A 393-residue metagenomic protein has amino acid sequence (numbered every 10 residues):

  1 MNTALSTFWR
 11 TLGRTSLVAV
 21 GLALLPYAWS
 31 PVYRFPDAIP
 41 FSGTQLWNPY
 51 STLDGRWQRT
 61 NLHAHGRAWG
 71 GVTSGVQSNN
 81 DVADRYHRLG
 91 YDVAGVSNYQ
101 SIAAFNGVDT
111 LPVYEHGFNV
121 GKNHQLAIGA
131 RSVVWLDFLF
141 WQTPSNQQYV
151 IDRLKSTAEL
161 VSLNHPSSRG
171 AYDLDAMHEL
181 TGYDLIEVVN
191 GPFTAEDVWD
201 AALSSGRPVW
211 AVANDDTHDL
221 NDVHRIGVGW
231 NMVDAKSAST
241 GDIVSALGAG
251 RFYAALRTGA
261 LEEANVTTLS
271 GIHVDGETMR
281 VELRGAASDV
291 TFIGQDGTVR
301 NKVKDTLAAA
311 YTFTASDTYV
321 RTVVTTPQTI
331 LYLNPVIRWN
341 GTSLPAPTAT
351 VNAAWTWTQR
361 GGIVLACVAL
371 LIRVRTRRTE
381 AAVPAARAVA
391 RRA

Functional and structural regions predicted by a protein language model:
N2-L53, W69, L220-A393: C-terminal functional module detector
P26-D173, H178-T181, E187-A201, N214-D222 (+1 more regions): A metal-dependent hydrolase metal-coordination microenvironment
L89-G90, T157, G182, S205-G206 (+3 more regions): Structured helix-beta-strand junction loops
R153, A202, A246, G250: Residues that form generic nucleotide/phosphate-binding pockets
E159-V161, V209-A211, V320: Generic beta-sheet signal
L180-I186, G206-W210, G229-W230: Glycine-enriched alpha-helix->loop->beta-strand junction motifs that scaffold or abut catalytic
D197-P208, V389-R392: Short, hydrophobic/aliphatic alpha-helical segments
